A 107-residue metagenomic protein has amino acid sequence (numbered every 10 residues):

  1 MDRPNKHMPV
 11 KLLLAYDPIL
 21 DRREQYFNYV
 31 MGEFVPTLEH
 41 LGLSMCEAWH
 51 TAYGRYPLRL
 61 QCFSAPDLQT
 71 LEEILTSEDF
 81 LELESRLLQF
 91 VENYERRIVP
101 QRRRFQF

Functional and structural regions predicted by a protein language model:
M1-K6, Q106-F107: Compositionally biased P/S/T/G-rich terminal and signal peptide-adjacent segments that lie outside catalytic cores
D2-P4, K11, I19: Terminus-proximal functional modules
P4-N5, E33-V35, E39-C46, S64-V99: An amphipathic, aromatic/His-enriched active-site/gating alpha helix that lines ligand/cofactor pockets
V10-D17, Q61: Active-site-flanking beta-strand signature of metal-NTP-handling nucleotidyl enzymes and homologous cyclase-like
P18-Y29: Short, surface-exposed ligand-recognition loops at beta-strand->loop->(often short) alpha-helix junctions that present
A48-T51: Short, solvent-exposed loop/turn elements at beta->coil junctions and helix N-caps that rim active or binding pockets
G54-P57: Short acidic/glycine-enriched loop/turn segments that link adjacent beta-strands
V99-F107: Short, low-order "capping/linker" segments at domain edges
